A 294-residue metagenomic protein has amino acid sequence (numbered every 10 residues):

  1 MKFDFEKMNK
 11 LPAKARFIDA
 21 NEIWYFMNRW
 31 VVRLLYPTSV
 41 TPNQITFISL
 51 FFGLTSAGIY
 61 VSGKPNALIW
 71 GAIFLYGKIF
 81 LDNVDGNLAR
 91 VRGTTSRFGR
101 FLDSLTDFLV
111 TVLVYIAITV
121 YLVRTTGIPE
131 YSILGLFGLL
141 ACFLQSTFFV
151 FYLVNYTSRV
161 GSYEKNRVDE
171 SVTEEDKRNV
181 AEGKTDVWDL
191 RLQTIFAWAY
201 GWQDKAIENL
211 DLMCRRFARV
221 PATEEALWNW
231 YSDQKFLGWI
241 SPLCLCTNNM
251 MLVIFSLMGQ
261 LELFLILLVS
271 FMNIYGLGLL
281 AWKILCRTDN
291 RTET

Functional and structural regions predicted by a protein language model:
M1-M27, N155-T294: C-terminal membrane-associated helical module and adjoining short loops/tails
R29, D82, G86, S146-V150 (+1 more regions): Short helix-terminus and kink motifs of transmembrane alpha helices, predominantly at the cytoplasmic interface
L34, L54-G58, L252-I254: Alpha-helical transmembrane segments of multipass membrane proteins
P42-F47, D103-T111, F236-C246: Select subsegments of transmembrane alpha-helices in polytopic membrane proteins, especially boundary-proximal
P42-F98, Y115, S132-A141: Membrane-embedded alpha-helical segments that form the functional core of polytopic membrane enzymes, especially those
S56-V61, V114, I118, S256 (+2 more regions): Structural signal for membrane-spanning alpha-helices in multi-pass inner-membrane proteins, emphasizing helix cores
V61-L68, T126-P129, L257-L265: Transmembrane helix interruption/hinge and helix-loop junction motifs
R124-Y156: Alpha-helical transmembrane segments
